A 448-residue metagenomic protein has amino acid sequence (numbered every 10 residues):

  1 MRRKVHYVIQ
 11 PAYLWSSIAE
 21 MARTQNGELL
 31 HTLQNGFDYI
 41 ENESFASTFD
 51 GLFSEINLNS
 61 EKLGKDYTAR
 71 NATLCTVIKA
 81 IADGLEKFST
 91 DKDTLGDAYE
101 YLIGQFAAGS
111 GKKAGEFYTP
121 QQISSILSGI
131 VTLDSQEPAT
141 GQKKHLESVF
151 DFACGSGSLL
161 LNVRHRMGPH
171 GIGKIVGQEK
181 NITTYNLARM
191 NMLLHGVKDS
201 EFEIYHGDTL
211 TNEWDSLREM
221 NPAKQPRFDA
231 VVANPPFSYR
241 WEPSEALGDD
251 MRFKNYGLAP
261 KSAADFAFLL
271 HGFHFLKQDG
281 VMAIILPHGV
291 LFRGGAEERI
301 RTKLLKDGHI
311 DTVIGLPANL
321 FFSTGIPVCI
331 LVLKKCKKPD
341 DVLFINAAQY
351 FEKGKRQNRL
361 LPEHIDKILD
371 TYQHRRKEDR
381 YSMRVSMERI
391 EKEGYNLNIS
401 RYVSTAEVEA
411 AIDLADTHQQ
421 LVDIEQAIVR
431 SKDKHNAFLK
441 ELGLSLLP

Functional and structural regions predicted by a protein language model:
M1-Q136, S200-E203, T209, G315-A318 (+2 more regions): Non-catalytic, mostly N-terminal accessory regions of nucleic-acid modification and defense proteins
Q34-F37, V176, K198, L258 (+1 more regions): Generic hydrophobic, helix-prone segments enriched in Leu/Val/Ile
S89, N162, N186, K353 (+1 more regions): Short helix/loop capping segments that flank catalytic or ligand/cofactor-binding pockets
A107-S110, G171-G173, E352-K353: Short small-residue beta-strand/loop micro-motif enriched in glycine and branched aliphatics
E116-A233, S238-R240, L247-N255, A267 (+2 more regions): Conserved S-adenosyl-L-methionine
N212, S216-R218, P222-P448: A conserved structural/catalytic subdomain of Rossmann-like adenosyl-cofactor enzymes
